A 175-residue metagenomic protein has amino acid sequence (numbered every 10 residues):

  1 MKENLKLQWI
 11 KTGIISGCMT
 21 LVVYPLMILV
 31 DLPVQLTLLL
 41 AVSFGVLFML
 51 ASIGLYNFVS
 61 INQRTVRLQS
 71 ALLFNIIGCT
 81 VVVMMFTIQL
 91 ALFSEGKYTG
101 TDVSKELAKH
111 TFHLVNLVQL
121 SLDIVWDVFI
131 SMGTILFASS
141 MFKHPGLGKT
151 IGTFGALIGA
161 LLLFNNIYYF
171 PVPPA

Functional and structural regions predicted by a protein language model:
M1-A175: Hydrophobic, aromatic-enriched alpha-helical segments typical of multi-pass transmembrane helices
